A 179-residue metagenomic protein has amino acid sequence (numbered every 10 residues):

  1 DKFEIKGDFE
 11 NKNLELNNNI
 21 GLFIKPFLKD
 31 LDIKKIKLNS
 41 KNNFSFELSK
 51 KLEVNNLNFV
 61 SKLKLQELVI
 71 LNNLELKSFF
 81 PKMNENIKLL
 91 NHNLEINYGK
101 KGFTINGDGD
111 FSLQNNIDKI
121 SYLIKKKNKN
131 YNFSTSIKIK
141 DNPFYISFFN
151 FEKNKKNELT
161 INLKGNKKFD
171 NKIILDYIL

Functional and structural regions predicted by a protein language model:
D1-L179: Membrane-proximal interfacial segments on either side of biological membranes
